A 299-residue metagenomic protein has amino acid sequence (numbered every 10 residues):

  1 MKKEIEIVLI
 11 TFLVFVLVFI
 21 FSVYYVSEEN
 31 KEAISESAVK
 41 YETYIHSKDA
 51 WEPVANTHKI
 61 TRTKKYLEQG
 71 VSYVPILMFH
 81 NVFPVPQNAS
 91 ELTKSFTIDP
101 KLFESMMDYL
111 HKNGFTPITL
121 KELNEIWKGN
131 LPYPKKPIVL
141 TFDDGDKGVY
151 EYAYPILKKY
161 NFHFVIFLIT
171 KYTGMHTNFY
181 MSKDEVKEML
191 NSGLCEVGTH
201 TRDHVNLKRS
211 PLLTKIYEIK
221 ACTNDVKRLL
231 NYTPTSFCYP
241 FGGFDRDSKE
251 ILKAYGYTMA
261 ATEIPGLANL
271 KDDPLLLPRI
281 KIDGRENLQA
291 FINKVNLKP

Functional and structural regions predicted by a protein language model:
M1-V14: N-terminal Sec-pathway targeting helices
F12-V23: N-terminal type II signal-anchor transmembrane helix that functions as the membrane-insertion/stop-transfer segment
S22-P137, E286-P299: N-terminal pre-catalytic segment of deacetylase/amide-hydrolase enzymes
S72-T97, P134-I138, D146-D247, L270-K281: Metal-dependent polysaccharide deacetylase catalytic core of the NodB/CE4 family, i.e., the active-site-bearing domain
L102, D108-Y109, I156-K159, E188 (+1 more regions): Alpha-helical scaffold elements within enzyme catalytic domains, especially in hydrolases
K249-P299: Extracytoplasmic/luminal low-complexity segments enriched in Pro/Gly and acidic/polar residues that act as flexible
